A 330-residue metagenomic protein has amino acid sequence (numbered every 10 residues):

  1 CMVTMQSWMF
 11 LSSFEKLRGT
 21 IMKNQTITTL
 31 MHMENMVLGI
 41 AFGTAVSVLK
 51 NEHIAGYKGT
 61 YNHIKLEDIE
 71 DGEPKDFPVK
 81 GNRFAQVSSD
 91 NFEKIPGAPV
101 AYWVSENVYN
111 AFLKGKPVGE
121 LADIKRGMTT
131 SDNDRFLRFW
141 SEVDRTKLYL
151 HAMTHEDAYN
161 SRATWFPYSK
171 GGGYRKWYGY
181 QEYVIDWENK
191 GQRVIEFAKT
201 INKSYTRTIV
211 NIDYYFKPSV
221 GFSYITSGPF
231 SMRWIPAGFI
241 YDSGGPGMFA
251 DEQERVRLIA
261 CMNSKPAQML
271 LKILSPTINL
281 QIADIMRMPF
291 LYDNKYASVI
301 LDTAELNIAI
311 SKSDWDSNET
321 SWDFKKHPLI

Functional and structural regions predicted by a protein language model:
C1-E156, T164, Y180, K190-G191 (+6 more regions): Signature of N6-adenine DNA methyltransferases within the class I
S47, H327-L329: Core structural elements
H155-D213, G221: Contiguous C-terminal substrate-recognition/catalytic subdomains in enzyme active sites
S169, D213-S231, L258-K272: Short Ser/Thr-interspersed hydrophobic loop/turn segments at strand-loop and sheet-helix junctions that line or gate
I308-S311: Amphipathic alpha-helical coiled-coil/helical-bundle segments that mediate oligomerization/assembly and other
S313-K326: Short, glycine/acidic-rich hinge or "gate" loops at secondary-structure transitions that mediate conformational
